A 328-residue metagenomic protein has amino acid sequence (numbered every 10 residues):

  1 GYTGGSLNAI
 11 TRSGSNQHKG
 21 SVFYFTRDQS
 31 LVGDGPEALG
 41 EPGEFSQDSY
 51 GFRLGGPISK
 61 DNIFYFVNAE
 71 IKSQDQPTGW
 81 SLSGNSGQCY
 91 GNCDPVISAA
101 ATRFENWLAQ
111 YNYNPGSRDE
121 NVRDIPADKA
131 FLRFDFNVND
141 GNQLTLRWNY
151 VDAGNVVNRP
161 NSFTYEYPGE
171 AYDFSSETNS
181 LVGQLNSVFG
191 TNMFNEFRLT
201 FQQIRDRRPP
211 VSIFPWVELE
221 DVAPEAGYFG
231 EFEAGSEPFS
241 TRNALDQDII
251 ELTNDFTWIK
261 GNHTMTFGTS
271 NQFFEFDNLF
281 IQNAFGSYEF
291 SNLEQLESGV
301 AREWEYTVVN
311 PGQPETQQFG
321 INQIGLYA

Functional and structural regions predicted by a protein language model:
G1-N8, R12-N179, T191, Q203-R207 (+1 more regions): Acidic, glycine-rich flexible loop segments
P126, N137-Y327: Replace "related TpsB outer-membrane translocases also match" with "some related outer-membrane beta-barrels such as
